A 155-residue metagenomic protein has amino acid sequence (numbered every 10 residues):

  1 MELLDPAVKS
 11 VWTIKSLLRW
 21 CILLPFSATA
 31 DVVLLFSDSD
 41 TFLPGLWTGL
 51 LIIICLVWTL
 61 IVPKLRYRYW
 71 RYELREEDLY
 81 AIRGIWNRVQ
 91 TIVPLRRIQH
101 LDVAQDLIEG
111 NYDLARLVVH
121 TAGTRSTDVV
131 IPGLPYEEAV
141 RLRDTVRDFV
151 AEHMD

Functional and structural regions predicted by a protein language model:
M1-R96, H100-D155: N-terminal basic, Ser/Thr-rich segments that initiate or prime the first beta/alpha elements at protein or domain
